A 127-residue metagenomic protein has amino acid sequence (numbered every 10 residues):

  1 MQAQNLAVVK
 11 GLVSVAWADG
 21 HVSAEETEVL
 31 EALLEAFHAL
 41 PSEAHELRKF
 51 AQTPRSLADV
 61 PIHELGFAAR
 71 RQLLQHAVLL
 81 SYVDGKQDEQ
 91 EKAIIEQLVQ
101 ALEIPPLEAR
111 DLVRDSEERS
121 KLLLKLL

Functional and structural regions predicted by a protein language model:
M1-L127: Small-residue-enriched hydrophobic alpha-helices in membranes
